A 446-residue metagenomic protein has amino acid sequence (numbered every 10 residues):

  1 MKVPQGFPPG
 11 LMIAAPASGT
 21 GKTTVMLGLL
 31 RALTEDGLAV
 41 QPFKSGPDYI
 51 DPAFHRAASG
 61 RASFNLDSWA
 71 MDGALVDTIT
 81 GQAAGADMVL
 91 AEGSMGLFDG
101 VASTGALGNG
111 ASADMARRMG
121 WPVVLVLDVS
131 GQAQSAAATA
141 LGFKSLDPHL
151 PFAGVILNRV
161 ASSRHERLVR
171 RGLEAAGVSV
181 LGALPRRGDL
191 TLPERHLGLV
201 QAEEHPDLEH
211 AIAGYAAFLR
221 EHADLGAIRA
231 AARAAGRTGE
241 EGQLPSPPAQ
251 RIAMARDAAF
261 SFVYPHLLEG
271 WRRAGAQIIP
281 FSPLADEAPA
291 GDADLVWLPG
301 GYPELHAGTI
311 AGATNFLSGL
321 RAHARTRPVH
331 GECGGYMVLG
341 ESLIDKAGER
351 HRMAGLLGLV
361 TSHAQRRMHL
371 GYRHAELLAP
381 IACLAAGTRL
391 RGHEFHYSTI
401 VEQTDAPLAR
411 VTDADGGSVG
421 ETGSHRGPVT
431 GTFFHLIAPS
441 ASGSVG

Functional and structural regions predicted by a protein language model:
K2-T24, L30-M119, V123, L127-L150 (+2 more regions): ATP-dependent carboxylate-amine ligase catalytic core
G10, L38-Q41, A249-R251, Q277 (+1 more regions): Residues that mark the start of a beta-strand
M12, L90-E92, V124, I156 (+3 more regions): Structural motif
K44-S45, L66, V180-G188, Q277-A285: Beta-strand->loop->alpha-helix junctions that form or flank phosphate-binding loops in nucleotide-handling enzymes
A116, P247-P248, F260-G270, Q277-I278 (+1 more regions): C-terminal and late-domain segments of enzyme folds
A133-L244: Internal gly/pro-rich beta-alpha loop/helix module that stabilizes soluble enzyme cofactors or their anionic handles
Q250-G312, S318-A322: Phosphate-binding active sites in nucleotide-utilizing proteins
P303-C383: Cysteine-nucleophile active-site neighborhood
